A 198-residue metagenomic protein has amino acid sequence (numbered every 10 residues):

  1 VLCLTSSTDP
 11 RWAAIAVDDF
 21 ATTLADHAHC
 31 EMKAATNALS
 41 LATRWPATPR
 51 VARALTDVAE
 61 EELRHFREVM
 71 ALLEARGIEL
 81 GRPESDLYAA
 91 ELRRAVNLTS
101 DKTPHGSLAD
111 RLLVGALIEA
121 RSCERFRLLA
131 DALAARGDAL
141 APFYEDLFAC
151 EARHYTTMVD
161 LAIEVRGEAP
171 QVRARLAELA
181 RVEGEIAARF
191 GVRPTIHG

Functional and structural regions predicted by a protein language model:
V1-G198: Non-heme di-metal
